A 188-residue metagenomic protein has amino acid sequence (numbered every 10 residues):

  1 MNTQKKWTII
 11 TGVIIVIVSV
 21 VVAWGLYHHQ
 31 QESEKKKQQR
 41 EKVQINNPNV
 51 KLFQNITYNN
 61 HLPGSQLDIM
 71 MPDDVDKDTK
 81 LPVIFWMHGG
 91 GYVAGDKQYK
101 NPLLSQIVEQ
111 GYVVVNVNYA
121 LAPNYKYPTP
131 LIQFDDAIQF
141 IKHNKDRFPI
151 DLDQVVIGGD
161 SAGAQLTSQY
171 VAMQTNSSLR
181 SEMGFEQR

Functional and structural regions predicted by a protein language model:
M1-V16: N-terminal Sec-pathway targeting helices
V20-K36: Membrane-interface motif at the C-terminal end of an N-terminal transmembrane signal
E32-T79: N-terminal cap/lid segment of alpha/beta-hydrolase-fold proteins
D78-G90: Short beta-strand element of the alpha/beta-hydrolase
G90, N118-A122: Short beta-to-alpha linker loops that shape the active-site pocket of alpha/beta-hydrolase fold enzymes
A94-Q98, N124-Y125: Short N-terminal helix/helix-N-cap motif within the alpha/beta-hydrolase-1
Q98-N116: Short amphipathic alpha-helix adjacent to the substrate-entry channel of hydrolases
Q139-R188: Primarily recognizes the serine-hydrolase "nucleophile elbow" in alpha/beta-hydrolase and SGNH/GDSL folds
